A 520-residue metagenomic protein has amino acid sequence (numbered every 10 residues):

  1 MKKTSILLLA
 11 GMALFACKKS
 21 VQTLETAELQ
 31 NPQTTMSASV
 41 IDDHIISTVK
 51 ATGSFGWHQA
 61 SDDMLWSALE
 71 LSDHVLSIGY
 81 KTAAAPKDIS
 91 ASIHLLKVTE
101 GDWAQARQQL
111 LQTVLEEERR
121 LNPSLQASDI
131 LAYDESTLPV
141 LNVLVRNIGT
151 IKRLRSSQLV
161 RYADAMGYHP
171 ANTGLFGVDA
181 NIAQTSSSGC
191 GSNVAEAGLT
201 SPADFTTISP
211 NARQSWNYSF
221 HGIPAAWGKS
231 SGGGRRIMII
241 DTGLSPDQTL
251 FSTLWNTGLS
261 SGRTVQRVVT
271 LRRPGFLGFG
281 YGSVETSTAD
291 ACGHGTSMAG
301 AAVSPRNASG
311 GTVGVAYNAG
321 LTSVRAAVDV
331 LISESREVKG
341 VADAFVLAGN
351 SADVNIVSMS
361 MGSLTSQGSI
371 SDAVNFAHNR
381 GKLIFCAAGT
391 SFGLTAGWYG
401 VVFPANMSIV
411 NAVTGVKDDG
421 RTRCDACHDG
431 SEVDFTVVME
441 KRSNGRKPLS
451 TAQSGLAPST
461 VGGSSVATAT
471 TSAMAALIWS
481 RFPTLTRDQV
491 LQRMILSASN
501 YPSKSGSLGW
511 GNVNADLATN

Functional and structural regions predicted by a protein language model:
M1-T48: Bacterial Sec-dependent N-terminal signal peptides
S77, N142, R236-I240, G300 (+6 more regions): Structural recognition of the beta-strand scaffold that forms the well-ordered cores of secreted hydrolase catalytic
L121-N211: Autoinhibitory propeptides
G167-P170, T242-P246, A327-V330, G362-S366 (+4 more regions): Solvent-exposed loop/turn segments at secondary-structure junctions within structured extracellular/periplasmic domains
G191-T322, A327-R336, G340-D343, L347-I356 (+4 more regions): Active-site core segment of subtilase-fold serine proteases
P224-G232, D290, V313-A316, S333-I356 (+3 more regions): Mature extracellular/periplasmic domains of secretome proteins
D241, K382, V402-S480, T484 (+2 more regions): Extracellular S/T/G-rich loop segment that most often corresponds to the catalytic His/Ser-adjacent loop
G349-M361, Q367, V410, S480-N520: C-terminal subdomain of the subtilisin-like protease fold in secreted/lumenal serine endopeptidases
